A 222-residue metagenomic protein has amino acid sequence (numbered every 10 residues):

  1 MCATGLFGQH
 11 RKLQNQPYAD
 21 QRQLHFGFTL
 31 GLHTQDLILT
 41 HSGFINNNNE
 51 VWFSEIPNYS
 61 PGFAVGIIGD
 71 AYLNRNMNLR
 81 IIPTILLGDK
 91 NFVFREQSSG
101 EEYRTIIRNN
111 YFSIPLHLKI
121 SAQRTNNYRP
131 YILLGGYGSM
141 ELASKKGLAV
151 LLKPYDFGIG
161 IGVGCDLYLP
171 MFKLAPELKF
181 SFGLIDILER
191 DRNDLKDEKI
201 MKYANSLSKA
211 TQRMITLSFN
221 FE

Functional and structural regions predicted by a protein language model:
F7-S60, N220-E222: Short glycine/proline- and aromatic-enriched beta-strand/turn motifs that initiate or cap beta-hairpins
L13, P154, P170-E222: Predominantly the C-terminal beta-signal and adjacent terminal strand-loop region of outer-membrane beta-barrel
D20, A71-R75, I120-N126, L167-L169 (+1 more regions): Outer-membrane beta-barrel strand-turn architecture
R22-L24, Y59-F63, R108-I114, Y128 (+2 more regions): Residues that define the transmembrane beta-barrel architecture of outer-membrane proteins
L24-L30, L79-P83, F112-I114, P130-G136 (+3 more regions): Transmembrane beta-strands of outer-membrane beta-barrel proteins
L32-D36, I85-D89, I120-A122, G136-L142 (+3 more regions): Transmembrane beta-strands of outer-membrane beta-barrel pores
D36, N76-L79, N126, M171-L174: Repeated loop/turn-to-beta-strand initiation elements of outer-membrane beta-barrel proteins
T40-P57, D89-N109, L142-L152, L188-L207: Flexible, solvent-exposed loop segments that connect beta-strands
